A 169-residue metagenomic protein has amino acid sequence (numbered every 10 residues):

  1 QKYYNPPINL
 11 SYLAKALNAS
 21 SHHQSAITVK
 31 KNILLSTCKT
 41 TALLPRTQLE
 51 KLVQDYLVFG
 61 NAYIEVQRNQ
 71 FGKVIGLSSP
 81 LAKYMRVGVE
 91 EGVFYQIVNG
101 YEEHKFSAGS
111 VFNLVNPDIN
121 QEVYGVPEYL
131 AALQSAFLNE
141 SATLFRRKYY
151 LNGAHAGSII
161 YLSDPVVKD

Functional and structural regions predicted by a protein language model:
Q1-D169: Structured, contiguous alpha/beta core segments that scaffold functional sites
